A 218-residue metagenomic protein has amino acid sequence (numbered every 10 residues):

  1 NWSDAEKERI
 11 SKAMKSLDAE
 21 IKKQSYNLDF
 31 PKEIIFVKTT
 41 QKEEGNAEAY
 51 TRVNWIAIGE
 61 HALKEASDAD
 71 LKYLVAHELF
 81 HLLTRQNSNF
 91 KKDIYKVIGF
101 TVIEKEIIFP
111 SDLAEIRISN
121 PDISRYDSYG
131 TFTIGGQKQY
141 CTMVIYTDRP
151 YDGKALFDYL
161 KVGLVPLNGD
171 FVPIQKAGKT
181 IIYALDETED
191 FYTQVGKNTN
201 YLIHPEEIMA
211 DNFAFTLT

Functional and structural regions predicted by a protein language model:
W2-N54: Auxiliary, metal-adjacent structural segments of Zn-dependent hydrolase domains
D4-K12, E65-L74, N200-I208: Soluble non-cytosolic domains of exported or imported proteins
R9-K12, S16, D70, D93 (+2 more regions): Exposed alpha-helical structural elements
S11-D18, A76, D211-F215: Short, hydrophobic/amphipathic alpha-helical packing segments that form internal helix faces or helix-helix interfaces
A19-K22, F80, T84-S88, F215-T218: Sec-exported extracytoplasmic/periplasmic mature domains
T39-A76, F80, R85: Active-site scaffold of zinc-dependent metalloenzymes
N89-V97: Short, glycine/acidic-rich hinge or "gate" loops at secondary-structure transitions that mediate conformational
K96-T218: Metalloprotease/metallohydrolase-associated module, dominated by Zn2+-dependent proteases
